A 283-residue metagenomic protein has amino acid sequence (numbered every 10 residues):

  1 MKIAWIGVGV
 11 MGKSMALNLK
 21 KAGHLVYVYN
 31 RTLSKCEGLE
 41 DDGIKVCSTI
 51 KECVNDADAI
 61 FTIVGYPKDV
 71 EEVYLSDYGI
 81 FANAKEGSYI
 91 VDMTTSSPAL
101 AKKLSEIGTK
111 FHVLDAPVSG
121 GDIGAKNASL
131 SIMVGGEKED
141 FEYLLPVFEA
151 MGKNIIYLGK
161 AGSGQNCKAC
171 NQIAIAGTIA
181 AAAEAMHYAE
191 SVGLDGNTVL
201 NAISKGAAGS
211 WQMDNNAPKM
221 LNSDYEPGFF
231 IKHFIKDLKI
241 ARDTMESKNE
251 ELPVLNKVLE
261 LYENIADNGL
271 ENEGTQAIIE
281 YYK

Functional and structural regions predicted by a protein language model:
M1-T62, M93-T94, D122: NAD(P)+-binding Rossmann beta1-loop-alpha1 motif at the extreme N-terminus of oxidoreductases
L25, G43-K45, Y89, H112 (+2 more regions): Conserved beta-strand segments of alpha/beta enzyme cores
I50-N55, A59, P67-L130: Rossmann-like NAD(P)(H) cofactor-binding subdomain of soluble oxidoreductases
S96-I173: Rossmann-fold dinucleotide-binding core
A128-G135, K160-V192, S204-N215, H233: Active-site-proximal catalytic alpha-helix in oxidoreductases
G209-E271, T275: Interdomain hinge/lid region at the active-site interface of Rossmann-like NAD(P)-dependent oxidoreductases
